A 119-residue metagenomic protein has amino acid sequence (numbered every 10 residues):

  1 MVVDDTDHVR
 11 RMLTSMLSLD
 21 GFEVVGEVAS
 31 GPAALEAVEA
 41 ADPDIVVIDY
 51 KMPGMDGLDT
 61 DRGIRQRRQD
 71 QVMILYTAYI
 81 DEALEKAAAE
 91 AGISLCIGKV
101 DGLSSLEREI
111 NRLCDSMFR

Functional and structural regions predicted by a protein language model:
V3-D4, V28, V46: Conserved sequence signature across two-component system core domains
D7-G26: Two-component/phosphorelay signaling modules centered on CheY-like receiver
S30-A33, D56-D59: Acidic catalytic/metal-coordinating carboxylates
E39-A41, G63-D70, A91: Conserved phosphotransfer cores of two-component systems
A41-V47: Active-site beta3 strand of CheY-like receiver
M52: Receiver (REC) domain active-site loop signature in two-component systems and cognate sites in sensor histidine kinases
D59, I80-R108: Alpha4 helix (beta4-alpha4-beta5 surface) of REC/receiver domains from two-component response regulators
